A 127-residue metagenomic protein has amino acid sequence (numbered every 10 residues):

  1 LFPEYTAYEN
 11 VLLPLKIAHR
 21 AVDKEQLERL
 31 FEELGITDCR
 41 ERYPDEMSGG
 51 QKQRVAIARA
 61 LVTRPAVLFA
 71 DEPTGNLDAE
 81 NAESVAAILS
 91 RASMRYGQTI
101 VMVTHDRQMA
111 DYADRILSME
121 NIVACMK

Functional and structural regions predicted by a protein language model:
L1-Y112, I116-M119: ABC family nucleotide-binding domain
N121-K127: Conserved switch/coupling elements of ABC/ABC-like ATPase nucleotide-binding domains
